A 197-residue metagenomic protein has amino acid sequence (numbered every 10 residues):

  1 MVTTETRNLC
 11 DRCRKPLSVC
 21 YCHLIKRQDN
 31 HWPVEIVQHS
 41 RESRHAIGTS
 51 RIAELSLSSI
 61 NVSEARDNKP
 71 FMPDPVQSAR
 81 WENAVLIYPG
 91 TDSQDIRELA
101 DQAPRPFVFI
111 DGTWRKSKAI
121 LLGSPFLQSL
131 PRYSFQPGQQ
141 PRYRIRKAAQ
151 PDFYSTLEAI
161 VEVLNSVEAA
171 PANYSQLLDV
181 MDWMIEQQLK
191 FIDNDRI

Functional and structural regions predicted by a protein language model:
M1-T4: Short, flexible, mixed-charge glycine/proline-rich loop motifs that serve as phosphate/nucleic-acid-contacting
T6, P16, N30: Short metal-coordination and nucleic-acid-contact micro-motifs, chiefly zinc-binding Cys/His arrays
C10-C13: Short cysteine-rich clusters marking metal-coordination/redox-active sites
K15-S18, C22-I25: Short Cys/His-rich local motifs and their 1-3 flanking residues in nucleic-acid-associated proteins and small
L24-S50: Short microdomains enriched in Cys/His and/or Lys/Arg
E54-L122: S-adenosyl-L-methionine/SAH cofactor-binding core of RNA-modifying enzymes
R115, A119, G123-I197: C-terminal folded domains that constitute the principal catalytic or ligand-binding module of multi-domain proteins
